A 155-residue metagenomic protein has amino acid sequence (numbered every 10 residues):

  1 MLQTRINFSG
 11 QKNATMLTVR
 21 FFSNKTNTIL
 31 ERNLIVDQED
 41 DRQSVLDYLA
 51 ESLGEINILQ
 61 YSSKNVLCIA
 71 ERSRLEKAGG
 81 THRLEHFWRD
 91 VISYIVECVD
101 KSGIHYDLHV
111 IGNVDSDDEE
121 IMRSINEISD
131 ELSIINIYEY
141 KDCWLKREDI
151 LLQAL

Functional and structural regions predicted by a protein language model:
L2-H86, D115-L155: Acidic, low-complexity intrinsically disordered segments
L17-F21, I92-D100: A short beta-strand signature
K25-T28, V99-H109: Short, cysteine-centered beta-strand-loop-beta hairpins and adjacent loop/turn segments enriched in charged/polar
R89: Aromatic/basic-lined ligand-recognition segments that form π-stacking hydrophobic pockets flanked by Lys/Arg to engage
